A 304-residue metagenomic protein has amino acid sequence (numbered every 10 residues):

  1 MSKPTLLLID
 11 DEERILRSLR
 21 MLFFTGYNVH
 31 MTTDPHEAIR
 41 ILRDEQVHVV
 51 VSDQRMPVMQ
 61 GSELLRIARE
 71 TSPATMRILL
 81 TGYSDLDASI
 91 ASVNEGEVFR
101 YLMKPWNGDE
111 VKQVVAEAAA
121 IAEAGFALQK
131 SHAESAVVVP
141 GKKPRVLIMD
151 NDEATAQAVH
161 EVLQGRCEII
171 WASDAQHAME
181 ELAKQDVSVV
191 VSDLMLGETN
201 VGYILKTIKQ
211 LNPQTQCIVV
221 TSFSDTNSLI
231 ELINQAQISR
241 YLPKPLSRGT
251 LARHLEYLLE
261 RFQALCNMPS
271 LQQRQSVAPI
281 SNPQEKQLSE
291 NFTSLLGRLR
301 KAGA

Functional and structural regions predicted by a protein language model:
S2-R14, L19-F23, V50-V51, K143-A154 (+3 more regions): Conserved acidic segment of CheY-like receiver
M31-V49, W171-V189, D193: Acidic, metal-coordinating helix/loop segments flanking the phosphotransfer/catalytic sites of two-component signaling
D34, Q60-E63, D174, N200-Y203: Acidic catalytic/metal-coordinating carboxylates
R40, S62-A74, E180, G202-Q214 (+1 more regions): Short amphipathic alpha-helix used as the core "switch/output" element in two-component signaling
M56, L196: Receiver (REC) domain active-site loop signature in two-component systems and cognate sites in sensor histidine kinases
L80-T81, V220-T221: Hydrophobic/aromatic residues positioned on beta-strands within the core alpha/beta folds
W106-V115, L246-L255, L259, N267: C-terminal output helix
A122-T155, F262-A304: CheY-like receiver
